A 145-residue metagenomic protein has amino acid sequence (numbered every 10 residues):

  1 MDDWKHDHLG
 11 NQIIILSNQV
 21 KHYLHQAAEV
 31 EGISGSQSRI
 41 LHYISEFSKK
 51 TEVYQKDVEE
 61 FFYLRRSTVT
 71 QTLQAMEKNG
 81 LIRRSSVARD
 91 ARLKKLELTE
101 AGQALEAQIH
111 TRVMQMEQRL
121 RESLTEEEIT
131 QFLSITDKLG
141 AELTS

Functional and structural regions predicted by a protein language model:
M1-D2, E127-S145: C-terminal regulatory/oligomerization modules of transcriptional regulators
M1-E31: N-terminal leader segment of winged-helix/HTH proteins
L9, L16, S36-R39, Y54 (+2 more regions): N-terminal positioning helix adjacent to the helix-turn-helix/winged-helix DNA-binding module
I13-L16, V20, F62, L105-R121 (+2 more regions): Alpha-helical linker/hinge and terminal dimerization helices associated with HTH transcriptional regulators
H22-T68: N-terminal helix-turn-helix DNA-binding core of bacterial DNA-binding proteins
Q26, A75, K138: Alpha-helical DNA-recognition elements
Q55, L73-Q74: Short, hydrophobic-biased segments on the C-terminal half of alpha helices that form "recognition helices"
Q74-S134: Charged, amphipathic alpha-helical coiled-coil/dimerization segments
